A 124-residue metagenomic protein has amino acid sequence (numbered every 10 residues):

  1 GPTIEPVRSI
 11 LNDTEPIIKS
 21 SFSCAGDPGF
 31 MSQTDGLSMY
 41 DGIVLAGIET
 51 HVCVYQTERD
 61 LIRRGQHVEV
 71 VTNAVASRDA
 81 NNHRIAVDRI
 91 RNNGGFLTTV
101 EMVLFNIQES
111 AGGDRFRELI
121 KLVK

Functional and structural regions predicted by a protein language model:
G1-K124: Active-site-adjacent betaalpha module
